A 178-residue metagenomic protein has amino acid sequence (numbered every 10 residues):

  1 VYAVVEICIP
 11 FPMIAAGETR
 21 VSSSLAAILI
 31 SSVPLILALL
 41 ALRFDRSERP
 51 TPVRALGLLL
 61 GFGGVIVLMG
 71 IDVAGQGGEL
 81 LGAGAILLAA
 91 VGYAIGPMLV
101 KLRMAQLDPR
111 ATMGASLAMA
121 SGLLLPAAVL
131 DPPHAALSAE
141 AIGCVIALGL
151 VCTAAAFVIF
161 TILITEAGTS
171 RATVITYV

Functional and structural regions predicted by a protein language model:
V1-A3, R49-G61, G82-A83, Q106-L117 (+1 more regions): Cytoplasmic-side transmembrane-helix entry/capping segments in multi-pass membrane proteins
V1-R20, L39-L40, V67, G84-V100 (+1 more regions): Hydrophobic alpha-helical transmembrane segments of multi-pass membrane transport proteins, especially secondary
A16-I28, I95-M119, G168-S170: Juxtamembrane helix-loop-helix junctions in multi-pass membrane proteins
S22-F44: Conserved long hydrophobic alpha-helices within structured protein cores
A27-I30, R46-V67, Q76-G82, S138-A139 (+1 more regions): Loop-to-transmembrane alpha-helix entry segments
S31-P34, L40, P50-D72, A90 (+3 more regions): Hydrophobic transmembrane alpha-helices of multi-pass small-molecule transport proteins
R46-P50, G70-G77, M98, L102-Q106 (+1 more regions): Transmembrane helix-loop junctions in multipass membrane proteins, especially transporters and channels
